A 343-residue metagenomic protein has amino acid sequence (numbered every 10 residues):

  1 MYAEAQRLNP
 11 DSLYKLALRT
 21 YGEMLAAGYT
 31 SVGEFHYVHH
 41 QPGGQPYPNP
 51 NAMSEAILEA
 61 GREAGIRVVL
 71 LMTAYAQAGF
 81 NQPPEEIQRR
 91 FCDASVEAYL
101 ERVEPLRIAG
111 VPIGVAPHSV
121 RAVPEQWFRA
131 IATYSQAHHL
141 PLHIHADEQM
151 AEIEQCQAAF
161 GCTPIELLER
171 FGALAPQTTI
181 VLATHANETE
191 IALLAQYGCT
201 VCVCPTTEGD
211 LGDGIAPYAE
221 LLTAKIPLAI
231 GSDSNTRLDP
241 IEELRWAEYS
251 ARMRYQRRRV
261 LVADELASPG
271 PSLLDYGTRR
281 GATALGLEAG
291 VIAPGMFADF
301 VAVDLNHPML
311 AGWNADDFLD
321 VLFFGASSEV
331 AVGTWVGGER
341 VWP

Functional and structural regions predicted by a protein language model:
M1-T30, E34-Q45, A52: Metal-associated gating/positioning segment near the N- to mid-region
G22, E59, R129, E166 (+4 more regions): Alpha-helical segments flanking ligand/cofactor-binding loops in enzyme cores
G28, V32, G61, V115 (+11 more regions): Divalent metal-coordination and catalytic microenvironments
G43-A183: Metal-coordinating catalytic core of metallo-dependent amide/deamination hydrolases
Y134-P141, A173-P176, L193-C202, T223-L228 (+1 more regions): Glycine-enriched alpha-helix->loop->beta-strand junction motifs that scaffold or abut catalytic
A146-C199, G209-E220, S234-I241: Catalytic core of soluble alpha/beta enzymes
R170-Q177, A219-M309: His/Asp/Glu-enriched, well-ordered alpha-helical/loop segment that forms or immediately abuts the divalent-metal
F297-P343: C-terminal cap of metal-dependent C-N hydrolases
